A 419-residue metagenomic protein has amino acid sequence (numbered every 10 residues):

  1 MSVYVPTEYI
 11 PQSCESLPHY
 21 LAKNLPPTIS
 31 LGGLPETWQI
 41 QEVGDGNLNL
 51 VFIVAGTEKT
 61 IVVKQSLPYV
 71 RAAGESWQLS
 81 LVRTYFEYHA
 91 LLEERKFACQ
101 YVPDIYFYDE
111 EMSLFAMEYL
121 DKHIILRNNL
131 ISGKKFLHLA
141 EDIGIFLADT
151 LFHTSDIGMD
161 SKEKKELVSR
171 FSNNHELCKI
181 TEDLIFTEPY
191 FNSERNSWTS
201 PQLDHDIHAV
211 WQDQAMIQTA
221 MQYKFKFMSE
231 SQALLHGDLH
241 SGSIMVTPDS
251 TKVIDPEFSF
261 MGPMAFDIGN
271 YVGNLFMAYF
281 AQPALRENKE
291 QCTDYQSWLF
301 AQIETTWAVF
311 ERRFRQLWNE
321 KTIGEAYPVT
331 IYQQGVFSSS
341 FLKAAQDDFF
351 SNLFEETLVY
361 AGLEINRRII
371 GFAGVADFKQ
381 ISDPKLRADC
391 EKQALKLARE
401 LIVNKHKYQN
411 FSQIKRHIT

Functional and structural regions predicted by a protein language model:
M1-E42, G158, Y332-T419: Regulatory N- and C-terminal appendages and interdomain linkers associated with kinase/kinase-like NTP transferase
M1-S113, D121, P248, L397-L401 (+2 more regions): Conserved NTP-binding catalytic cores of kinases and kinase-like/nucleotidyltransferase enzymes across multiple kinase
Q41-G56, I61-V63, T219-F266: Active-site acidic catalytic loop and adjacent metal/ATP-binding pocket of ATP-dependent phosphoryl transfer enzymes
A55-L177, N319-E325: Conserved ATP-binding subdomain of kinase catalytic cores across diverse folds
S66-A73, M117-G133, F152, M277-E287 (+2 more regions): A glycine-centered beta->alpha junction motif in the catalytic cores of kinase/phosphotransferase enzymes
A72-Q78, L126-F136, V253-G262, D267 (+1 more regions): Short helix/strand-bridging catalytic loops that position acidic/His residues to coordinate divalent metals and engage
H89, A265-S340, A361-F378: Active-site activation/catalytic loop segments of kinase-like enzymes and analogous catalytic loops in related
I124-D149, S155-H236, T247, S382: ATP-dependent phospho-/nucleotidyl transfer catalytic cores
